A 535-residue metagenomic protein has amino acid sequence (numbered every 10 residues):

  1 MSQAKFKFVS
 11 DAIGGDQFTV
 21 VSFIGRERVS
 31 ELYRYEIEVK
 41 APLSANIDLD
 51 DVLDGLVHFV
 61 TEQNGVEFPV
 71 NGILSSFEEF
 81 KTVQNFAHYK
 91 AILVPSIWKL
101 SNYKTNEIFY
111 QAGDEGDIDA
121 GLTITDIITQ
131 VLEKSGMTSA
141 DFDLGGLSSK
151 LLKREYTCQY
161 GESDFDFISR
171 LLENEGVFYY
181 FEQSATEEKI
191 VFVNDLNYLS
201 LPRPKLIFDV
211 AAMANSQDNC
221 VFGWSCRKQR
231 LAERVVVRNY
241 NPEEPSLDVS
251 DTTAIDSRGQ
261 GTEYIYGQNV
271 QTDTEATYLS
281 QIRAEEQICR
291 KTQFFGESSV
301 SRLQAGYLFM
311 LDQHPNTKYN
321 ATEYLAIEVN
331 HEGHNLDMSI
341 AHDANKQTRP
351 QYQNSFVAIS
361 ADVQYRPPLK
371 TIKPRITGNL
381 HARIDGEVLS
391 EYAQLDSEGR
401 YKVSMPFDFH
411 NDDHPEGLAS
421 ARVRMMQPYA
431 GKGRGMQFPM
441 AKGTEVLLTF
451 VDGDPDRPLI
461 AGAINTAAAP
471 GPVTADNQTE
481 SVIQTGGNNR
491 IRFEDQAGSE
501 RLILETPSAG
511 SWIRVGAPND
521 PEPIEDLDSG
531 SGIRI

Functional and structural regions predicted by a protein language model:
M1-T105, Y156, N174, K291: Assembly/oligomerization scaffold segments
E36-I47, I288-S299, L369, Y429-G435: Short alpha-helix capping/helix-loop boundary micro-motifs
D51-V52, R302-L303, M440: Short, well-ordered loop/turn sites that connect or cap secondary structure elements
F59-V60, L311, L447-L448: A generic structural signal for residues embedded in beta-strands
G65-I73, T317-I327, G453-A463: Short, Lys/Arg- and Gly-enriched loop/turn segments at beta-strand edges
E78-L93, I190, E332-Y352, Y392-S397 (+2 more regions): Short, solvent-exposed secondary-structure boundary/capping segments
T82-V83, G116-T125, T129-D141, G146-K153 (+1 more regions): Extended, domain-scale alpha-helical bundle/helix-rich regions
V177, F192-V193, I376-I535: Structural signature for extended repeat/solenoid scaffolds and their inter-repeat hinge/linker regions, spanning
